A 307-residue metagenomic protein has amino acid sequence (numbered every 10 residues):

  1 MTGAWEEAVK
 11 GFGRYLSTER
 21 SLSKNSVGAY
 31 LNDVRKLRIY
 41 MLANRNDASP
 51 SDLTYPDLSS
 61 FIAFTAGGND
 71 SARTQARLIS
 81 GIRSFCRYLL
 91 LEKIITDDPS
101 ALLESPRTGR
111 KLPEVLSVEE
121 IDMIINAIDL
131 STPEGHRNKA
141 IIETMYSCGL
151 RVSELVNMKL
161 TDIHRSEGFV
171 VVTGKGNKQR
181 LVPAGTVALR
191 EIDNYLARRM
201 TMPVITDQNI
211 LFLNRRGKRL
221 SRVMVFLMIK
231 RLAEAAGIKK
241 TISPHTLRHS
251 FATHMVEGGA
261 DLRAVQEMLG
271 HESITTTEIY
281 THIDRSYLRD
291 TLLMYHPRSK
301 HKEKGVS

Functional and structural regions predicted by a protein language model:
M1-S307: Conserved catalytic core of the tyrosine transesterase superfamily
